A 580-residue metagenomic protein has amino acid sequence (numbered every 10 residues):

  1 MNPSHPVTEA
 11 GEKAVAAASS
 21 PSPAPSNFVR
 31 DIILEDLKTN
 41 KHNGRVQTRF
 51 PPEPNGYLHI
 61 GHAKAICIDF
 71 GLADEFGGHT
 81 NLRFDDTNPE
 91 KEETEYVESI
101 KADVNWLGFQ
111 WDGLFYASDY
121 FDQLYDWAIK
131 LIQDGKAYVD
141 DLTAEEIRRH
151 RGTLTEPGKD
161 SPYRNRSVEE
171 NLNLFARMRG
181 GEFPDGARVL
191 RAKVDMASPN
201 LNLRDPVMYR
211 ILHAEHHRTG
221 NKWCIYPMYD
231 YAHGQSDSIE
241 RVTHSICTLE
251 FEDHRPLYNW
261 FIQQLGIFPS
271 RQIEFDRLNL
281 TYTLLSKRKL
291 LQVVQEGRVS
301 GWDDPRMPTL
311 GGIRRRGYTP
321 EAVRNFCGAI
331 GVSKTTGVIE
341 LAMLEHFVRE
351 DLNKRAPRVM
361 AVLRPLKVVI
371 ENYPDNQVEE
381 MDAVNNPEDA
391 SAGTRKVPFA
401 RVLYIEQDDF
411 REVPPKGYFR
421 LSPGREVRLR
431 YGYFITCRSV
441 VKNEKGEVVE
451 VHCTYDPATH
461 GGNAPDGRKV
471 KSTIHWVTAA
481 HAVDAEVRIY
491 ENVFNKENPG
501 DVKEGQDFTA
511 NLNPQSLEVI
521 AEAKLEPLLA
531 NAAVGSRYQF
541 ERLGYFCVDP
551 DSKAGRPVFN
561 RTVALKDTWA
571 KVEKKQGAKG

Functional and structural regions predicted by a protein language model:
M1-K41: N-terminal alpha-helical targeting/anchoring segments
A24-A102, H216-T248: N-terminal catalytic cores of NTP/NDP-binding nucleotidyl/phosphoryl-transfer enzymes
N40, D69, I100, L131 (+3 more regions): Residue-level signal for inorganic ion chemistry
P51-P54, R83-K91, G113-D122, E145 (+5 more regions): Conserved short loop/turn motifs at secondary-structure junctions
D86-N88, T94, Y116, K130-K289 (+3 more regions): Active-site cores that bind ATP or allylic diphosphates and position pyrophosphate for catalysis
Y96-D122, W127-A128, G135-Y138: A glycine-rich helix N-cap at a beta->alpha junction
F251-R255, N259-F261, R324, G328-G331 (+1 more regions): Core subunits and conserved enzymes of cellular information-processing and envelope-translocation systems across
P269-F347: Long, charged, mostly alpha-helical binding arms that flank functional sites
